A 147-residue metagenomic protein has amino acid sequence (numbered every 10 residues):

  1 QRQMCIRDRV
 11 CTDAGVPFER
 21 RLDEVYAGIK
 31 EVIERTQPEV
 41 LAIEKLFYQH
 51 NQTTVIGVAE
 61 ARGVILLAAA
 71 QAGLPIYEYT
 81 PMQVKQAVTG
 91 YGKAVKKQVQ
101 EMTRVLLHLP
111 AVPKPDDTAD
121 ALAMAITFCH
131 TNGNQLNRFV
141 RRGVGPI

Functional and structural regions predicted by a protein language model:
Q1-I6: Short, small-residue-biased leader/transition segments that mark boundaries at the very start of proteins
D8-Q37: N-terminal phosphate-binding loop and adjacent alpha-helix
V32, M102, P110: Post-transcriptional modification and biogenesis factors for structured RNAs of the translation apparatus
Q37-L66, Q71, P75: Short beta-strand-loop/turn "lid" adjacent to the catalytic site in phosphate-handling enzymes
A70, L74-R104: Short alpha-helix plus adjacent loop in nuclease-associated cores
P75-Y79, H108-A119: Conserved phosphate-binding/catalytic loops in two-lobed NTP-binding clefts
G92-K93, Q100, D116-N132: Glycine-rich phosphate-binding/hydrolytic loop that grips phosphoryl groups
H130-I147: Acidic two-metal-ion nuclease catalytic site recognized across multiple nuclease folds, prominently DnaQ/RNase D-T
